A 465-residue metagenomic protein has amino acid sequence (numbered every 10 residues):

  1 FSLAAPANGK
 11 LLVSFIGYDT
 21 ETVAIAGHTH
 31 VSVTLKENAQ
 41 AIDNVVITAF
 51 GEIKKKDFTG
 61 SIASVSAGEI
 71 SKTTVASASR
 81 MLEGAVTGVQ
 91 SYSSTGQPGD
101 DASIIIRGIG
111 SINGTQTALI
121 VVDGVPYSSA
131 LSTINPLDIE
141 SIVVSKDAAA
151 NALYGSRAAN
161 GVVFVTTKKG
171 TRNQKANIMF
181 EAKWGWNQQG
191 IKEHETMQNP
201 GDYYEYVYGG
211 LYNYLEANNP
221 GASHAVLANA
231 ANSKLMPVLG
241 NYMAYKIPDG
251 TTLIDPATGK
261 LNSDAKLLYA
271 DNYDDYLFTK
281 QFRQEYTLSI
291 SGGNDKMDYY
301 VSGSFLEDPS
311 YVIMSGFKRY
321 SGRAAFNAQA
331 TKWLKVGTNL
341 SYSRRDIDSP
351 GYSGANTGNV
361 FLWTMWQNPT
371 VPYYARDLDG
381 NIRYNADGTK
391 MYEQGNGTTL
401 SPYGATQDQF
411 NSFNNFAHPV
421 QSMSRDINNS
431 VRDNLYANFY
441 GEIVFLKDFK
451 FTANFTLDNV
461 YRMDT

Functional and structural regions predicted by a protein language model:
F1-R323, A328-N339, S343, A355-T357 (+2 more regions): Short, small/polar-rich motifs associated with maturation and membrane association, primarily at protein termini
G51, P402-Q407, D458-N459: Short glycine-enriched loops at secondary-structure junctions
L82, F180, V301, N381 (+2 more regions): Generic structural signal marking isolated hydrophobic packing positions within regular secondary structure
L82, T87, Q367-T370, K447: Proline-centered flexible-loop/turn and helix-kink motifs
A118-I120, Y373-A375, K447: Short polybasic amphipathic segments
S129, N219, L235, R383-N385 (+2 more regions): A ubiquitous, low-specificity "background" feature that marks scattered single residues across proteins without
T258, Y311-S321, N327-Q329, S341-G354 (+1 more regions): Small-side-chain secondary-structure face that scaffolds active or pore-lining regions
S343, D348-N434: Acidic/polar loop-and-plug regions of large Gram-negative outer-membrane beta-barrel proteins
